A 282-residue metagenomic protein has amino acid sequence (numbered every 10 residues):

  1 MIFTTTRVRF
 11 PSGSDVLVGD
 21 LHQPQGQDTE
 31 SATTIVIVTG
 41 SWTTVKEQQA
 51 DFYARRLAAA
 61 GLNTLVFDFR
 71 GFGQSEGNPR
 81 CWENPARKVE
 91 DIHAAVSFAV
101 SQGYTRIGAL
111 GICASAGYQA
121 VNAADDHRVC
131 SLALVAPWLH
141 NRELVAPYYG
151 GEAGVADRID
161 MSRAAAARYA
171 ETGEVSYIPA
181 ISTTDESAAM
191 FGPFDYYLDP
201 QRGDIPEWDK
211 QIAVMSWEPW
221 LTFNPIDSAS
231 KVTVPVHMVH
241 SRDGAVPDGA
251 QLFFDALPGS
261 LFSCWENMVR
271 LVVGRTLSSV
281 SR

Functional and structural regions predicted by a protein language model:
M1-S31: N-terminal cap/lid segment of alpha/beta-hydrolase-fold proteins
S31-S41: Short beta-strand element of the alpha/beta-hydrolase
S41-R55, F69: The serine-hydrolase catalytic nucleophile loop
V45-K46, F72-G108, S278-V280: Catalytic nucleophile-loop/oxyanion-hole region of alpha/beta-hydrolase and closely related hydrolase-like folds
R56-E76: Conserved alpha/beta-hydrolase
A120-P200: Alpha/beta-hydrolase-fold enzymes
V232, M238-H240: Short beta-strand/loop motif that positions the catalytic acidic residue of the alpha/beta-hydrolase fold
M268-S281: Catalytic histidine-centered segment of alpha/beta-hydrolase-like enzymes
